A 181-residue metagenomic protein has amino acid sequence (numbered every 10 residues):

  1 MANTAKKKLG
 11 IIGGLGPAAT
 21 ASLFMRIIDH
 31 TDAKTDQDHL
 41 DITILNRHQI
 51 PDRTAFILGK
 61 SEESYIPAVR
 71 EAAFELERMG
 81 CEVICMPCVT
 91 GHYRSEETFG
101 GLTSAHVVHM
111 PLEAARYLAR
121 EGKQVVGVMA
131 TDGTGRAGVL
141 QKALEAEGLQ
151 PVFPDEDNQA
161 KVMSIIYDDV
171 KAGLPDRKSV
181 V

Functional and structural regions predicted by a protein language model:
M1-V181: Non-catalytic structural scaffold of enzyme domains
